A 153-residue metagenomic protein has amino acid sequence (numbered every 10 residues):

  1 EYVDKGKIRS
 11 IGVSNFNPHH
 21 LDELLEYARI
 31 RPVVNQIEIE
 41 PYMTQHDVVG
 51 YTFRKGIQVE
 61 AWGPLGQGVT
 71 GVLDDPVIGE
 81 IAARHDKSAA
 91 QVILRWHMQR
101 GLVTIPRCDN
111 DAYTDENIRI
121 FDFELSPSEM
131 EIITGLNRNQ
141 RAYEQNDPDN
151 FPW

Functional and structural regions predicted by a protein language model:
E1-W153: Beta/alpha (TIM)-barrel catalytic core signal, keyed to glycine-rich beta->alpha loops juxtaposed to Asp/Glu that bind
